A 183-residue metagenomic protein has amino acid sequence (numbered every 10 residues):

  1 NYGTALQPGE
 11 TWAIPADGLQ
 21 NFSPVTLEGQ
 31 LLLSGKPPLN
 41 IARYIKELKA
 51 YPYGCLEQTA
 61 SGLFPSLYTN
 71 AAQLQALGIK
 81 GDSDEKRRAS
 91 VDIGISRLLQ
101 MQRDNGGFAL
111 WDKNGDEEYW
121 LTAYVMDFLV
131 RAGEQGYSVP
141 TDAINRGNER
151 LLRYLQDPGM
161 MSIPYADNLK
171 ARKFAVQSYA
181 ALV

Functional and structural regions predicted by a protein language model:
N1-A171, Q177-V183: Extended, solvent-exposed functional surface patches
